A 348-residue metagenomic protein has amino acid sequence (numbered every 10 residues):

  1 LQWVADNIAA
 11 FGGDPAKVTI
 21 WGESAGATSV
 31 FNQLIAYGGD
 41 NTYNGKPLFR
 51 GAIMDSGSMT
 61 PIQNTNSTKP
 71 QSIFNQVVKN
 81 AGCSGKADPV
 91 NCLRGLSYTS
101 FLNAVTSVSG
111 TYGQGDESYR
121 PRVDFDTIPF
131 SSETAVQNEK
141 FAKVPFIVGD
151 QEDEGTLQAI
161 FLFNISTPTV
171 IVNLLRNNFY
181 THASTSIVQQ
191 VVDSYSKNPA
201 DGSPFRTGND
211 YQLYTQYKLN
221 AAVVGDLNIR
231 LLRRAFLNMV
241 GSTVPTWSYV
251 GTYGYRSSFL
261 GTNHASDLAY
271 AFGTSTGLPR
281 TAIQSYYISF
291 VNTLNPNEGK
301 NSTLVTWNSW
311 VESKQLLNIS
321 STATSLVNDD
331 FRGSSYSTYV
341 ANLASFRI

Functional and structural regions predicted by a protein language model:
D6, A10, I35, K46 (+3 more regions): Substrate-access "cap/lid" subdomains that shape and gate the entrance to catalytic or ligand-binding pockets
A9, A25, L294-N297: Acidic glycine-/aspartate-rich tracts in secreted/extracellular proteins
F11-S24: Alpha/beta-hydrolase fold nucleophile elbow
A16-T19, R50-G51, K143-I147, T243-S248: Beta-sheet entry/capping signal
A27-T42: Short glycine-enriched nucleophile-adjacent loop and the immediately C-terminal alpha-helix near the catalytic center
K79, F163-A200: N-terminal leader/propeptide and maturation segments of large enzyme subunits in energy/redox metabolism and hydrolases
A183-S242, W247-T252: Alpha/beta-hydrolase fold catalytic core
A222, N228-I348: Mobile gating loops/cap/lid regions near enzyme active sites that modulate substrate access
